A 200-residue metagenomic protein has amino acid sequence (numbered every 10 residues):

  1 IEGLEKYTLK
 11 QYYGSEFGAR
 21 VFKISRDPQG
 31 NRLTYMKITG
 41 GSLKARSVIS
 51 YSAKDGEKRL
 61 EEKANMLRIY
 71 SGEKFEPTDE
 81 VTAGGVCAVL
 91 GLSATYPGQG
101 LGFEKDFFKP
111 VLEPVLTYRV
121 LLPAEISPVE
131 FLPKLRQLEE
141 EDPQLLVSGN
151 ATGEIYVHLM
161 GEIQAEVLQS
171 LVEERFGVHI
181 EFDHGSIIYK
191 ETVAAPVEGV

Functional and structural regions predicted by a protein language model:
I1-V200: Structural and coupling elements of P-loop NTPases
